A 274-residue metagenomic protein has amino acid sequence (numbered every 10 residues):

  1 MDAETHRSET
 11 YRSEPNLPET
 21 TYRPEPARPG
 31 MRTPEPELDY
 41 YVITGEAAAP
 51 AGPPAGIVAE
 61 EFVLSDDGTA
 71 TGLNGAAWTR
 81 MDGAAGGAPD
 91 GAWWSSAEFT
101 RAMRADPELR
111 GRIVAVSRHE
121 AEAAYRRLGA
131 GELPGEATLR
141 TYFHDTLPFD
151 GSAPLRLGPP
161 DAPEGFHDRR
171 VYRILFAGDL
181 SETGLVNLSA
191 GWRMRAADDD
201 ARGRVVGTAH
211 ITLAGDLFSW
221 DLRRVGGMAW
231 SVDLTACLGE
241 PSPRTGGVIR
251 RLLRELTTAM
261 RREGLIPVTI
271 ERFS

Functional and structural regions predicted by a protein language model:
D2-A3, P24, R28-A115: Ordered, small/hydrophobic-rich secondary-structure cores
D39-G45, Y172-I174, W230-G239: Short, hydrophobic/proline-enriched secondary-structure or compact coil segments at domain edges
A48-A49, D179-E182, L238-R244: Short acidic, S/G/P-rich loop/turn micro-motifs used as interaction or catalytic elements
A70-A115, H119-E120, R126, A196-L253 (+1 more regions): Short, intrinsically disordered low-complexity segments
R118-V205: Surface-exposed beta-loop interaction hotspot
L185-W192, T245-M260: Short amphipathic alpha-helices in soluble, non-transmembrane regions that often serve as interface/regulatory elements
T257-F273: Conserved short beta-strand edge segments in small beta-sheet-based binding/regulatory domains
